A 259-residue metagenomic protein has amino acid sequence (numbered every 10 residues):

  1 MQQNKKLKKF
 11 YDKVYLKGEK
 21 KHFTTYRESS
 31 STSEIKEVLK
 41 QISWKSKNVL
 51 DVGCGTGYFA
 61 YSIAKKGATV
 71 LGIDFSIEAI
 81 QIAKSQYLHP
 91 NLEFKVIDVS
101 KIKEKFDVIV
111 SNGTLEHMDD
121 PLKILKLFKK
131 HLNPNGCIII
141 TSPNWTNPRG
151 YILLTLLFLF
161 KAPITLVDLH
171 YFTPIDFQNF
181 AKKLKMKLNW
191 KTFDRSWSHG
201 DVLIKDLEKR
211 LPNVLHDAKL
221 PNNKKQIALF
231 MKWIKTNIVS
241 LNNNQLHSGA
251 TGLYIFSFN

Functional and structural regions predicted by a protein language model:
M1-S100, V108, N112, H247-L253: Conserved N-terminal segment of class I S-adenosyl-L-methionine
E78, M118-K123, G150: Short N-terminal helix/helix-N-cap motif within the alpha/beta-hydrolase-1
G113-H117: Short catalytic micro-motifs in class I SAM-dependent methyltransferases
L122-C137: A short glycine-rich, Lys/Arg-flanked "PGG" loop and its adjoining helix->strand segment in the class I
I139-K161: Conserved class I S-adenosyl-L-methionine
L153-F158, W190-N259: A C-terminal cap/extension of S-adenosyl-L-methionine-dependent methyltransferases that defines the acceptor-substrate
F160-D176: Acceptor-substrate binding/catalytic loop of class I
F177-T192: A SAM-dependent methyltransferase catalytic signature shared across enzymes that methylate proteins
